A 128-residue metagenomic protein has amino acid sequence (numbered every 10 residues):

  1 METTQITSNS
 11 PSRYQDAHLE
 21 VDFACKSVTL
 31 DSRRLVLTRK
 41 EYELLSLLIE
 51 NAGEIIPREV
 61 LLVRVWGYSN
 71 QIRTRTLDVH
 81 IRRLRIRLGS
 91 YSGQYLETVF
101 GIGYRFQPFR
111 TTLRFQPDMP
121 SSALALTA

Functional and structural regions predicted by a protein language model:
M1, T127-A128: Short intrinsically disordered terminal tails
M1-A17: CheY-like receiver
I6, L44-L47, P120: Short amphipathic alpha-helical "recognition" segments used for binding
Y14-Y42, R105-T127: A structural micro-motif at secondary-structure boundaries
D16, N51, G101: A conserved catalytic-core signature of glycosyltransferases
S27, S32-R39, E43-V79, R83-S92: Positively charged, aromatic-enriched patches within helix-turn-helix-type DNA-binding elements, predominantly
R75-T127: Flexible loop/N-cap segments at domain edges
